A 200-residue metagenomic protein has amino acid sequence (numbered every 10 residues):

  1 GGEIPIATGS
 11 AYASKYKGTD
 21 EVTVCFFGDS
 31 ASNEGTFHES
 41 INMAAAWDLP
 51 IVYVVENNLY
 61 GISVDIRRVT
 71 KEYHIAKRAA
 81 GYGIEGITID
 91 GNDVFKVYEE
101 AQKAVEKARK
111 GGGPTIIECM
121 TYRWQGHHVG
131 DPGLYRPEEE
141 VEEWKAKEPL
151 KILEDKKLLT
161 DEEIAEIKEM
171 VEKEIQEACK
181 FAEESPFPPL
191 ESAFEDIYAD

Functional and structural regions predicted by a protein language model:
G1-E184: Glycine-rich ThDP/TPP pyrophosphate-binding loop and its adjacent helix/strand module within ThDP-dependent enzymes
E184-D200: C-terminal intrinsically disordered, low-complexity extensions immediately downstream of enzyme catalytic cores
